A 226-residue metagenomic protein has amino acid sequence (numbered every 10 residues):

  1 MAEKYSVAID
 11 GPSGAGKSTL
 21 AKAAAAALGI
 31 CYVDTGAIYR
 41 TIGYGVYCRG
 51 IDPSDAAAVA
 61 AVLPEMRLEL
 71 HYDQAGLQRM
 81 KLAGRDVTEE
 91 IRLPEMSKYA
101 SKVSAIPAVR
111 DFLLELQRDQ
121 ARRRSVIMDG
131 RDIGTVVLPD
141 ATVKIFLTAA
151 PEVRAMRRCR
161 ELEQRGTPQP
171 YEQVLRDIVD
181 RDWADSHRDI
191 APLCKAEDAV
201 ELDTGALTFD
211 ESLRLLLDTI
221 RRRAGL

Functional and structural regions predicted by a protein language model:
M1-S6: Extreme N-terminal, non-catalytic leader segments that precede Walker-type/kinase nucleotide-binding cores
I9: Hydrophobic anchor at the beta1->P-loop junction of P-loop NTPases
P12: P-loop (Walker A) phosphate-binding loop of NTP-binding proteins
K17: Conserved lysine of the Walker
L20: Hydrophobic positions on the alpha1 helix immediately C-terminal to the Walker A/P-loop
A27-R92: N-terminal phosphate/diphosphate-binding loop that engages ATP/GTP or pyrophosphate donors across diverse enzyme folds
Y72, Q117-R124, G134-V136, D140 (+1 more regions): Small-molecule kinase domains that catalyze NTP-dependent phosphoryl transfer to phosphate-bearing small molecules
T88-T167: ATP-dependent NMP and nucleoside kinases share a basic, alpha-helical "lid"
